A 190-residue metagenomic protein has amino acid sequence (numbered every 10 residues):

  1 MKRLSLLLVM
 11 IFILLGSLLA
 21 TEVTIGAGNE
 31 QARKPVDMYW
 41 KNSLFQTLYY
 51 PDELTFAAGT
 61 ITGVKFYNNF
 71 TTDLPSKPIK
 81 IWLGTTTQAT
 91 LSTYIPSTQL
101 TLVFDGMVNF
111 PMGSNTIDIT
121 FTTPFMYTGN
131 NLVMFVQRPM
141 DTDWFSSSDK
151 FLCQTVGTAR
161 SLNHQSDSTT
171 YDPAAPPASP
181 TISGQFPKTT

Functional and structural regions predicted by a protein language model:
M1-L4: Positively charged n-region of N-terminal signal peptides that target proteins for export
L7-S17: Bacterial N-terminal signal peptides
G16-S43, S179-T190: Boundary/junction segments of secreted and surface-exposed precursor proteins
G28-N69: A short beta-strand-loop element at or near the start of a globular domain
F56, F70, S76-G157: Aromatic- and Gly/Pro-enriched, solvent-exposed loop/edge beta-strand patches characteristic of beta-rich domains
A58, G63, P78-K80, K188: Extracellular/lumenal ectodomain signal focusing on beta-strand-rich modules and carbohydrate-recognition contexts
V136-G184: Short, surface-exposed beta-strand/loop patches at domain edges that form aromatic-rich interfacial subsites
